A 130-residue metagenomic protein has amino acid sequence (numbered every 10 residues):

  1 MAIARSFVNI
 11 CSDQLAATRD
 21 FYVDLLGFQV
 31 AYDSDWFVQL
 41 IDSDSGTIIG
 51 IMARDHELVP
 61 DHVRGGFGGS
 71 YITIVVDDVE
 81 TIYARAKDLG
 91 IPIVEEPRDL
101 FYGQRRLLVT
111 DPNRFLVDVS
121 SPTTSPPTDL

Functional and structural regions predicted by a protein language model:
M1-R19, G46, S70-I74, S120-L130: N-terminal beta-strand motif that seeds the catalytic metal site of vicinal oxygen chelate
F7, D35-F37, G69-Y71, Q104: Short hydrophobic/aromatic beta-strand or adjacent loop that forms the aromatic wall/cage of a ligand/substrate-binding
N9, Q29-D35, R98-L100, T124-P127: Conserved catalytic-core motifs of GNAT/GCN5-like acyltransferases
Q14-A16, S70-L116: Vicinal oxygen chelate
D24-V30, G90-P92: Conserved acetyl-CoA-binding loop of GNAT-fold acetyltransferases
V30-G65, L116-S121: Conserved short beta-strand elements that form part of the metal-binding/catalytic scaffold of enzyme active sites
D42, R105-R106, D129: Short Asp/Glu-rich motifs
A53, F101, L108, V119-P126: Short beta->alpha transition motifs characteristic of CBS
